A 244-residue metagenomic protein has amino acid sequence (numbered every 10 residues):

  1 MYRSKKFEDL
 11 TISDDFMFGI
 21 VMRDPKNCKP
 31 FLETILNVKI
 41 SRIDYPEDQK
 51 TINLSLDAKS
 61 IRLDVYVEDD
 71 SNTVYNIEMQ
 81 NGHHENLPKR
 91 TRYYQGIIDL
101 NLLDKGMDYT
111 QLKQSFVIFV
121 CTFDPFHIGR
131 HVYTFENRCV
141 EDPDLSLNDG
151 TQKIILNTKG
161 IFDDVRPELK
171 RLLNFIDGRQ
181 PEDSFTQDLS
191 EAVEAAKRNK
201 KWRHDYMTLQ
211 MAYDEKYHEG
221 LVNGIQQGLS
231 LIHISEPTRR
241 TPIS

Functional and structural regions predicted by a protein language model:
M1-E8, D70, Y75-Q80, R166-S235 (+1 more regions): Short, charged alpha-helical interaction segments and adjacent helix-coil junctions
M1-Q152, F162-D164, E215, E219 (+1 more regions): Accessory alpha/beta interaction modules
V21, I35, K159, I176-R179 (+1 more regions): Generic structural signal for hydrophobic core residues of well-folded globular domains
T151-F162, L173-I176: C-terminal segments that line or cap access tunnels to active or ligand-binding sites in enzymes and enzyme-associated
